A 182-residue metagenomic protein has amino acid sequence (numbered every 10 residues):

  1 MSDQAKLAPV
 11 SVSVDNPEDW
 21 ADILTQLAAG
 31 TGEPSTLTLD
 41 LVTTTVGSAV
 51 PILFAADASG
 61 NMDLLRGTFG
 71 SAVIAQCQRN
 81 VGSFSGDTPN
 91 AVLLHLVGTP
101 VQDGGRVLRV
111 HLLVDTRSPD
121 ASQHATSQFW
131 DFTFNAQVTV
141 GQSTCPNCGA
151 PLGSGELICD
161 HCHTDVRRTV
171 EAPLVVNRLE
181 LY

Functional and structural regions predicted by a protein language model:
M1-Q4: N-terminal alpha-helical membrane-insertion module
K6-T88, H161-D165, T169-E171, E180-Y182: Core segments of small alpha/beta cavity-forming domains
N80-A125: Surface-exposed, charged secondary-structure patches
A121-T139: A short, surface-exposed beta-strand/turn
Q142, E156: Residues immediately within or flanking Cys/His clusters that coordinate Zn2+ in small zinc-binding modules
C145-C148, C159-C162: Short cysteine-rich clusters marking metal-coordination/redox-active sites
P151-G155, R168-T169: Short, non-ligating residues that shape and space the ligands of small metal-coordination modules and catalytic
